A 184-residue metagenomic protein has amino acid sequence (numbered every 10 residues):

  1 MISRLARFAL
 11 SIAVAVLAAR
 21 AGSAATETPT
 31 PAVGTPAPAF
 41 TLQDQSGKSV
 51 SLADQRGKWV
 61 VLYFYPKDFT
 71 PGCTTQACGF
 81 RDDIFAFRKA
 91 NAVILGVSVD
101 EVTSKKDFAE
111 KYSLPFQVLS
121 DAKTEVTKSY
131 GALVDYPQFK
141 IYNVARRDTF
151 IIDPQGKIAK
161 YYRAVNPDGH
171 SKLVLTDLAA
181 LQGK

Functional and structural regions predicted by a protein language model:
M1-L10: Bacterial N-terminal signal peptides that target proteins for export
L5, R20-K184: Chalcogenol-based redox active-site neighborhoods
A9-R20: Bacterial N-terminal signal peptides
